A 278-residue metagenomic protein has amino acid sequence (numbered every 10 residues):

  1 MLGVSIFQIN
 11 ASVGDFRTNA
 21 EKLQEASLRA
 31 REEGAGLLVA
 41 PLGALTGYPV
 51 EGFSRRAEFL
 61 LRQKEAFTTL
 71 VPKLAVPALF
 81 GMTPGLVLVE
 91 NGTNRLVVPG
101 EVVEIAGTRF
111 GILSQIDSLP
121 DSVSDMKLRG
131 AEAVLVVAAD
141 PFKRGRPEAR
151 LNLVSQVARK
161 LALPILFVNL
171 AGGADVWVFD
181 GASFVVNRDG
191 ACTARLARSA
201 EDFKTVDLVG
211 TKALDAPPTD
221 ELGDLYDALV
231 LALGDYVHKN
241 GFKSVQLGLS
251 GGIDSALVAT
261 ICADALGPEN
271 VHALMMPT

Functional and structural regions predicted by a protein language model:
M1-Q246, D264: Hydrophobic structural segments
V245-L249, I253-T278: ATP-dependent adenylation/pyrophosphate-handling site
